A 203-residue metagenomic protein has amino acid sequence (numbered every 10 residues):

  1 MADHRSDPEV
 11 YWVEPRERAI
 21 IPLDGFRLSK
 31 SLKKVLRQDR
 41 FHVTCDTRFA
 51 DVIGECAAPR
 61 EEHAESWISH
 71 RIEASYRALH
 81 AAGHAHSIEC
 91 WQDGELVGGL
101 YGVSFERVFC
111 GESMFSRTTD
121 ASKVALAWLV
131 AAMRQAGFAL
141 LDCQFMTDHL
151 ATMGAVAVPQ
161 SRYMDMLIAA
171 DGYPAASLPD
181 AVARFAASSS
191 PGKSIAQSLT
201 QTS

Functional and structural regions predicted by a protein language model:
M1-S203: N-acyltransferase acceptor-side catalytic subdomain
